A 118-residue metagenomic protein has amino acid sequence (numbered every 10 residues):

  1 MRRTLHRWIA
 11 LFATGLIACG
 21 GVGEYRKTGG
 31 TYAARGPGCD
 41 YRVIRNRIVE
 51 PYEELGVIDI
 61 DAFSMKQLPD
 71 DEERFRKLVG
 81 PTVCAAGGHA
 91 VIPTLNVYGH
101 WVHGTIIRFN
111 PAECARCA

Functional and structural regions predicted by a protein language model:
M1-C19: Sec-dependent bacterial lipoprotein signal peptides
L16-R35: Bacterial Sec signal peptide processing site at the extreme N-terminus
I17, P37, A112-A115: Extracellular secreted precursors and ectodomains with disulfide-bonded cysteine-rich loops/domains
G38-D70: Post-signal-peptide N-terminal segment of Sec-exported extracytoplasmic proteins
I58-Y98: Short, well-ordered alpha-helical segments
A62-F63, N96-A118: Short acidic, glycine/proline-enriched helix-loop-strand junctions
